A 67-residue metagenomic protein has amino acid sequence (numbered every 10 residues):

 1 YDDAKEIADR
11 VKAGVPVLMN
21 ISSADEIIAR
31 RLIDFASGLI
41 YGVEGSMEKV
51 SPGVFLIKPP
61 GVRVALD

Functional and structural regions predicted by a protein language model:
Y1-D67: Long, contiguous alpha-helical segments
